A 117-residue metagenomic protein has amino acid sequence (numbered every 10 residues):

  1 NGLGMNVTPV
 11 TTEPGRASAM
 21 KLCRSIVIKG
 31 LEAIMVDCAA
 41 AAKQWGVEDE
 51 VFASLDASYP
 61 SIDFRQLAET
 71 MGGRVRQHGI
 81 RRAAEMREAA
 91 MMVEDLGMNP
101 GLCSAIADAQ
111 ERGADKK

Functional and structural regions predicted by a protein language model:
N1-K29: Rossmann-fold dinucleotide-binding core
A19-K116: Helical "substrate-binding/catalytic lid" subdomain of Rossmann-like NAD(P)-dependent dehydrogenases/reductases
